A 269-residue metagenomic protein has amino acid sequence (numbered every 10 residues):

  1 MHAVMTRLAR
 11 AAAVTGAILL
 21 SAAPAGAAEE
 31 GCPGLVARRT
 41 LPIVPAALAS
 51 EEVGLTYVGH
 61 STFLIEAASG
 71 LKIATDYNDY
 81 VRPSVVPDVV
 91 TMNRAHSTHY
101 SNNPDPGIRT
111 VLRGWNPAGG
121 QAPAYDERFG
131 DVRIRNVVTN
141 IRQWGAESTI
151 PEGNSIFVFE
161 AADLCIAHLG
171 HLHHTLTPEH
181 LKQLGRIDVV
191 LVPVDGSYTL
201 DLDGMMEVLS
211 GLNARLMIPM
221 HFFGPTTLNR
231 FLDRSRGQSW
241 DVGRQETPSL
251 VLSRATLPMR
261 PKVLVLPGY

Functional and structural regions predicted by a protein language model:
H2-A13: Bacterial N-terminal signal peptides that target proteins for export
A11-A22: Bacterial N-terminal signal peptides
A17, L55, E147-T149: Generic marker of residues within folded, mature protein domains
A23-R142, L164-L169, D188-V192, P225 (+3 more regions): Metallo-beta-lactamase
I141-L212, F223-R230: Active-site-proximal loop/helix segments of hydrolase catalytic cores
M220: A Lys-centered signature of the CheY-like receiver
